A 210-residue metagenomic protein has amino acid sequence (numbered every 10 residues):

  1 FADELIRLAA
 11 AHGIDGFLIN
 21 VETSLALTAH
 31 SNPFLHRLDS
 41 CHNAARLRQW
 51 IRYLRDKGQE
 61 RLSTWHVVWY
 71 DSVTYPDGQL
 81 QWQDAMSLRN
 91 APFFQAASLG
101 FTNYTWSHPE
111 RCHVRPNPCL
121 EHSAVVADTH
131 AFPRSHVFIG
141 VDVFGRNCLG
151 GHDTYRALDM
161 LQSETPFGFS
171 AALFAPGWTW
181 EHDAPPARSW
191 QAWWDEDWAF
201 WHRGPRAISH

Functional and structural regions predicted by a protein language model:
F1-P118: Chitinase-like catalytic core of GlcNAc-active glycosidases
R48, H66-W69, L88-H210: Substrate-binding and catalytic surfaces of secreted/luminal carbohydrate-active proteins
